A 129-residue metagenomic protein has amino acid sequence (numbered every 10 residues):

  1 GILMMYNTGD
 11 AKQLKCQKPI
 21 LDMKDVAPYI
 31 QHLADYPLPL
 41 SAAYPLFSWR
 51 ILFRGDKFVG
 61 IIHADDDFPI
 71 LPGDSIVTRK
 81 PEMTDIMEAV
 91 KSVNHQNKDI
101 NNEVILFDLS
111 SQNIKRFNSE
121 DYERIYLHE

Functional and structural regions predicted by a protein language model:
G1-R54: Substrate-binding surface in catalytic domains of secreted glycosidases
S41-A43, F47-W49, R54-E129: Substrate-binding cleft of secreted/luminal carbohydrate-active enzymes
